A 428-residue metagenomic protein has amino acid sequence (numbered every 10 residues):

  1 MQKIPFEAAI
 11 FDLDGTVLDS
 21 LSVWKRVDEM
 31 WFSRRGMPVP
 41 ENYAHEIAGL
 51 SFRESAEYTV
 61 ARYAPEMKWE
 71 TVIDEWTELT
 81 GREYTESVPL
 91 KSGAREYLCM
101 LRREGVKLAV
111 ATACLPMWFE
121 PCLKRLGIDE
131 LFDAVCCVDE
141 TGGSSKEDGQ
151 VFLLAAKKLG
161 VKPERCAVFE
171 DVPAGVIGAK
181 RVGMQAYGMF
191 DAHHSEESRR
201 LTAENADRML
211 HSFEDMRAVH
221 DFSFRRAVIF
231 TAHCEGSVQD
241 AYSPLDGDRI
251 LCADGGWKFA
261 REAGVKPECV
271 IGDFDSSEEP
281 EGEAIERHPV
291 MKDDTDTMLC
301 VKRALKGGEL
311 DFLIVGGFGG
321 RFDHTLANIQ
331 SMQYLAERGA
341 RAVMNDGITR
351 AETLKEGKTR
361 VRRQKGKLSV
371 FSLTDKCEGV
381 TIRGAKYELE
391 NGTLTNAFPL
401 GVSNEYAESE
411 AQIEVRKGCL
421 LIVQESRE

Functional and structural regions predicted by a protein language model:
Q2-H45, R181: Active-site neighborhood of HAD-like aspartate-dependent phosphohydrolases
Q2-P5, P116, E120-F224: Asp-based, Mg2+/Mn2+-dependent phosphohydrolase catalytic module
R34-R35, A48-R82, S92-R95, C99-R103: A metal-dependent, Asp-based hydrolase signature
R82-V110, P116-E120, G149: Short, acidic loop-to-helix structural element flanking the phosphoryl-transfer center in phosphate-processing enzymes
C122-L123, D323-Q333: Short Gly/Thr/Asp-enriched flexible loops that form oxyanion-binding sites at enzyme active sites
Q150-K157, I285-G307: Short phosphate-binding loop-to-helix
F224-P280: N-terminal beta-strand-loop-alpha-helix module at the start of alpha/beta ligand-binding or catalytic domains
L354-E428: Long, charged alpha-helical interface segments
